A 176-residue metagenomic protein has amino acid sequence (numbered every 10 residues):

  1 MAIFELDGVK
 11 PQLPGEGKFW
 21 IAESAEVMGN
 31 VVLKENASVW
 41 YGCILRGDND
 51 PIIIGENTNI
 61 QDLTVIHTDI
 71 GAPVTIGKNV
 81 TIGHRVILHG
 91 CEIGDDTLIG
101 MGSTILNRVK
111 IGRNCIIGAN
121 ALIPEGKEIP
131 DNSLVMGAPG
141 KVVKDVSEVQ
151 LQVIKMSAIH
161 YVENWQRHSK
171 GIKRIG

Functional and structural regions predicted by a protein language model:
M1-E16, D48, E56, D62-L63 (+2 more regions): Glycine-rich hexapeptide-repeat left-handed beta-helix
L13-T68: A positional/architectural concept
